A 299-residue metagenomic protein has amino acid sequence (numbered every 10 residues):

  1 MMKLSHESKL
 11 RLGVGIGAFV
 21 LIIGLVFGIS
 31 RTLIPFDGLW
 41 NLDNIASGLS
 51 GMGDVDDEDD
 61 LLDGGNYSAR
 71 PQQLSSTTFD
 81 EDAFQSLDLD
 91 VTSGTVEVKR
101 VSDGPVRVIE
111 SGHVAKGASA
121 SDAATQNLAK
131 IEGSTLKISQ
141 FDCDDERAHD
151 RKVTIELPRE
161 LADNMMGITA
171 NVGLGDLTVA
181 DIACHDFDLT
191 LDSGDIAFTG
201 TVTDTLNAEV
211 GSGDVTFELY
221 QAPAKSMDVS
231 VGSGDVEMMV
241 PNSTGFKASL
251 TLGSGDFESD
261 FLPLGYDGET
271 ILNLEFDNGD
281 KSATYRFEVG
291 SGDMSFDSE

Functional and structural regions predicted by a protein language model:
M2-D122, C143-D163, L262-S282: Short acidic/polar N-terminal linker immediately downstream of export determinants
V20, S134-K137, V179: Secretory-pathway extracellular proteins and peptide precursors enriched for disulfide-bonded cysteines
Y67-A69, Q85-T92, V108-I109, T135-S139 (+7 more regions): Well-ordered beta-strand segments characteristic of repetitive beta-sheet solenoids
S75-T78, T95-V101, Q126-L128, K152-L161 (+6 more regions): Short, T/G/N/S-enriched strand-turn elements that build extracellular solenoid repeat scaffolds
V91-S93, G117-E132, E237-L252: Generic detector of contiguous secondary-structure segments
V96, V106, S134-L136, F257 (+1 more regions): Hydrophobic residues embedded in beta-strands of well-ordered beta-sheets
A123-D145, H149, T154-L157, T169 (+1 more regions): Glycine- and small hydrophobic-enriched segments that form the cores of compact globular domains
G200-E299: Short, surface-exposed interaction patches in beta-rich subdomains that mediate adhesion/assembly near membranes
